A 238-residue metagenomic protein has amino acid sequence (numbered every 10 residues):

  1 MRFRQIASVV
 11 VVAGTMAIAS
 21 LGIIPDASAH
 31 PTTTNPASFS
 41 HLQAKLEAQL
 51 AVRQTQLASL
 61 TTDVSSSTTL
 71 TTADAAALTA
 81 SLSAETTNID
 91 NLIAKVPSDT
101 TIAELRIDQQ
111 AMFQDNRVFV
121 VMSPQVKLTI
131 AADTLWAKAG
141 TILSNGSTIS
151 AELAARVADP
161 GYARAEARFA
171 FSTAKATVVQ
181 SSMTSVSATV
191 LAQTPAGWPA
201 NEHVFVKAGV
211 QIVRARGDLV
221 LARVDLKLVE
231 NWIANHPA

Functional and structural regions predicted by a protein language model:
F3-S8, A27-F119, S185, V190 (+3 more regions): Leu/Val/Ala/Ile-rich N-terminal alpha-helices, chiefly Sec-type signal peptides and the beginnings
V11-G14: Repetitive helical segments and hydrophobic/amphipathic motifs
A17-D26: C-terminal segment of classical bacterial N-terminal signal peptides
T33, A37-S40, A44, A51 (+13 more regions): Register-specific recognition of a single heptad position within extended alpha-helical repeats
R53, L82-I89, I142, G146 (+5 more regions): Alpha-helical transition-metal enzyme core signature, strongest for iron centers
S98-A200, H236: Extended amphipathic alpha-helical interaction segments
A200-A238: A cross-kingdom marker for long, charged
